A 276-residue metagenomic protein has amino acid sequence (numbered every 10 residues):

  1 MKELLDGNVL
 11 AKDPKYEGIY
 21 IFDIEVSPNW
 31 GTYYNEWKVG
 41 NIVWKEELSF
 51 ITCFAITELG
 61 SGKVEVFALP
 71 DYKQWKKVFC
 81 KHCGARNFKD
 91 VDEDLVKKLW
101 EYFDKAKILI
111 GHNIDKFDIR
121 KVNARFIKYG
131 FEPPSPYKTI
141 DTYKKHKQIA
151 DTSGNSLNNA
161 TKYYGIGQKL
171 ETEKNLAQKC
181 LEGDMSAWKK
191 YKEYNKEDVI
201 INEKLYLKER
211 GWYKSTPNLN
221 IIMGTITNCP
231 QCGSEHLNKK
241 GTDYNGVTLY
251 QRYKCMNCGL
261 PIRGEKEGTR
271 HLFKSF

Functional and structural regions predicted by a protein language model:
K2-F103: Conserved RNase H-like, two-metal-ion catalytic cores of nucleic-acid enzymes
G62-K162: Conserved DEDDh/DEDDy metal-dependent 3′-5′ exonuclease domain
C80, C229-C232, C255-C258: Short cysteine-rich clusters marking metal-coordination/redox-active sites
I110, N159-M223: Acidic, Mg2+-coordinating catalytic module of metal-dependent nucleases/exonucleases that use a two-metal-ion mechanism
G224-T227, R252: Residues immediately within or flanking Cys/His clusters that coordinate Zn2+ in small zinc-binding modules
L237-G241, G264-E265: Short, non-ligating residues that shape and space the ligands of small metal-coordination modules and catalytic
G241-R252: Short linker/helix segments within small regulatory modules
N257-F276: Short metal-binding segments enriched for Cys and/or His
